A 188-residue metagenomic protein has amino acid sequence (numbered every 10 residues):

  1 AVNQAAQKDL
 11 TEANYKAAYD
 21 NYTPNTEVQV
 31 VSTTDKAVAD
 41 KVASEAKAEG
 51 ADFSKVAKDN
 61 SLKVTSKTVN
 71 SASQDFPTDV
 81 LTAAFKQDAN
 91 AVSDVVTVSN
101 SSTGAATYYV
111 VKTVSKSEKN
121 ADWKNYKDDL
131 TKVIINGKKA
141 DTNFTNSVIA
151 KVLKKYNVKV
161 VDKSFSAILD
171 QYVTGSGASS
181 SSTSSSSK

Functional and structural regions predicted by a protein language model:
A1-E45, K55-K58, T78-K188: PPIase-associated folding chaperone regions across multiple families
E49-F53: Loop/turn elements at helix/coil->beta-strand transitions in domains of secreted/extracellular proteins
V56-A57, V64-K67: Structured N-terminal alpha/beta-domain signature that marks small ligand/cofactor-binding or signaling modules
N70: A contiguous catalytic/ligand-binding core that recognizes phosphate-bearing ligands
